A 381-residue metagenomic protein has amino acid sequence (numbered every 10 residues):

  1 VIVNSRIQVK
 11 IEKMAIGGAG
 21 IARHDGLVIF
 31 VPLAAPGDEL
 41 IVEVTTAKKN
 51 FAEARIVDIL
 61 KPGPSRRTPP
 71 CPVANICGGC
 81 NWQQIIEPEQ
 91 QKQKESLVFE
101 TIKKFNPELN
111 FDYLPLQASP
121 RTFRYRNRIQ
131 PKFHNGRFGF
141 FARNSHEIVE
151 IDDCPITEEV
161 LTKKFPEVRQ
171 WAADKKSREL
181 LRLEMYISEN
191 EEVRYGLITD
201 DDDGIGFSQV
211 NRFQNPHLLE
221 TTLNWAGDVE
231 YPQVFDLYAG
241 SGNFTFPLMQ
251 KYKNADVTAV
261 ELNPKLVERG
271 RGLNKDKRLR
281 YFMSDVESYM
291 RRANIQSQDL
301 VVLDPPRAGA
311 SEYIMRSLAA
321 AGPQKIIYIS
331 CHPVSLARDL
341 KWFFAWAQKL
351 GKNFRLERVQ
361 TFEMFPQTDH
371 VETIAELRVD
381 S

Functional and structural regions predicted by a protein language model:
V1-V73, S145: Terminal RNA-binding accessory module
I2-S5, K13-I16, D174-S381: Rossmann-like S-adenosyl-L-methionine
K10, E43, R128-K132, G139 (+1 more regions): Short, surface-exposed charged micro-motifs
A19-G20, A52, R137-F138, E192-V193: Hydrophobic residues embedded in beta-strands of well-ordered beta-sheets
A22, G37, C80, H332 (+1 more regions): Residue-level signal for inorganic ion chemistry
D25, K48, F133-R137, R143-S145 (+2 more regions): Short acidic-glycine loop/turn motifs at beta-strand connectors
V57-P69, N75-A173: Extended interfacial segments that mediate partner engagement and assembly in macromolecular machines
